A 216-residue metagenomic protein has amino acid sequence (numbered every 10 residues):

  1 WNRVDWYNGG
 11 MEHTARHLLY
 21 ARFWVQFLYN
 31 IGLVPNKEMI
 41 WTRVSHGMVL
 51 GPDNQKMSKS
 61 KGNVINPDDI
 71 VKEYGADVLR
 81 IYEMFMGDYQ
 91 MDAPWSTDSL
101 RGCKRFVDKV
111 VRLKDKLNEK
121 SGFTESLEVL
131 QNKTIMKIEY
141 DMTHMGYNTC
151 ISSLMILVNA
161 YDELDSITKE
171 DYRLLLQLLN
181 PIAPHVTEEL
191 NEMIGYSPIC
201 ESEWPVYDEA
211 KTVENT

Functional and structural regions predicted by a protein language model:
W1-M91: Alpha-helical recognition segments enriched in aromatics with Gly/Pro capping that present substrate-recognition
L19, N36-K37, D69-T216: Helix-rich, typically C-terminal accessory recognition domains appended to large enzymatic cores
